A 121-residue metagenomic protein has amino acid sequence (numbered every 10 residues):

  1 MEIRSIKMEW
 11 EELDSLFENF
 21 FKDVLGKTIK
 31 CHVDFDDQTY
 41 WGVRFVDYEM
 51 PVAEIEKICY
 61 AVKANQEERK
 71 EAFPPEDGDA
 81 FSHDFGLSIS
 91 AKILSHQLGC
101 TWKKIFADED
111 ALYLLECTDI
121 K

Functional and structural regions predicted by a protein language model:
M1-K121: Short beta-rich binding modules
